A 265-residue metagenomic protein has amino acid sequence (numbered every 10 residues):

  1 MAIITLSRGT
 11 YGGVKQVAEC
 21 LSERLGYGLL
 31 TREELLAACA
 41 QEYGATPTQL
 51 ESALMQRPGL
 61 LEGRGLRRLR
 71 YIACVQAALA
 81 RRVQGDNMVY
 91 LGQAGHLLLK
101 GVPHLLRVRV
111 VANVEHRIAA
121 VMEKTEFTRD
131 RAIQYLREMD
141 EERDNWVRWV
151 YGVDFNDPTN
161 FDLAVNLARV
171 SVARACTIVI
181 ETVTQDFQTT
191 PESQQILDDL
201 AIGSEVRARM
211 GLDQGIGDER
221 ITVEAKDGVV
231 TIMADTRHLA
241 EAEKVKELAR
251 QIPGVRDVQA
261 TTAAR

Functional and structural regions predicted by a protein language model:
M1-I3: Extreme N-terminal starter segment of soluble prokaryotic enzymes
T5-E19: Glycine-rich phosphate-binding P-loop
R24-L30: Post-Walker A helix-loop "phosphate-sensing" segment adjacent to the P-loop in P-loop NTPases
L35-N87, F127: ATP-dependent small-molecule kinase phosphotransfer cores that center on conserved nucleotide phosphate-binding segments
M88-K124: ATP-dependent NMP and nucleoside kinases share a basic, alpha-helical "lid"
G101, A112, A119, E123 (+3 more regions): N-terminal targeting leaders
V111-Y151: A glycine- and Lys/Arg-enriched "phosphate-lid" helix/loop adjacent to the NTP-binding pocket of small-molecule kinases
